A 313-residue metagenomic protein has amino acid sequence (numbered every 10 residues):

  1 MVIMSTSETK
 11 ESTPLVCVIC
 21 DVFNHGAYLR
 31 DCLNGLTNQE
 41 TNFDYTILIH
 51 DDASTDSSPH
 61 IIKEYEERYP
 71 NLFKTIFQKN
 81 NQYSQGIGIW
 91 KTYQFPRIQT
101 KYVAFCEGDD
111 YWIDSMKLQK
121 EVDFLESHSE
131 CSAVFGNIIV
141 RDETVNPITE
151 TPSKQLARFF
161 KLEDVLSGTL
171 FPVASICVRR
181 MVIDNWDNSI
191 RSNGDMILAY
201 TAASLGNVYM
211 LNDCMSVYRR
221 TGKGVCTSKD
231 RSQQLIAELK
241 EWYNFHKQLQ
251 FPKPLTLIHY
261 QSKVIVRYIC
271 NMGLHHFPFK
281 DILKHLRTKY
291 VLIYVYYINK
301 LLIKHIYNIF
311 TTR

Functional and structural regions predicted by a protein language model:
H25-N38: Short, well-formed alpha-helical segments that are part of the catalytic scaffolds of diverse glycosyltransferases
R30, D56-Y65: Acidic helix N-cap motif at the loop->helix transition within catalytic regions of sugar-transfer enzymes
D51-H60, N80, E107: A conserved acidic beta->alpha catalytic loop
Q78-Q99, K120: Glycine-rich, basic loop-to-helix element that forms the pyrophosphate-binding segment of sugar-nucleotide handling
P96, G136, S153-S232: Conserved nucleotide-sugar donor-binding catalytic segment
V103: Short aromatic/hydrophobic "clamp" motif used to bind/position activated sugar donors
M116-T149: Conserved donor NDP-sugar-binding/catalytic core segment of glycosyltransferases
D164, Y218-G222, T227-L255, F277-L286: Catalytic core of nucleotide-sugar-dependent glycosyltransferases
